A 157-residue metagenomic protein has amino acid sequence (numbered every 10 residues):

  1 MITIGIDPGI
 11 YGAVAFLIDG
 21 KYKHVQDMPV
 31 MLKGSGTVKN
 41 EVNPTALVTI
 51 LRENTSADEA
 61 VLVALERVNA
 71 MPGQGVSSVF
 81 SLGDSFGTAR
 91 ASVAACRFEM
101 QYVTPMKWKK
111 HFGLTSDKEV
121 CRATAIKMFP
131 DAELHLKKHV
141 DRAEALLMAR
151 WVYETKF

Functional and structural regions predicted by a protein language model:
M1-F157: Phosphate- and other anionic-substrate recognition elements at nucleic-acid/protein interfaces
